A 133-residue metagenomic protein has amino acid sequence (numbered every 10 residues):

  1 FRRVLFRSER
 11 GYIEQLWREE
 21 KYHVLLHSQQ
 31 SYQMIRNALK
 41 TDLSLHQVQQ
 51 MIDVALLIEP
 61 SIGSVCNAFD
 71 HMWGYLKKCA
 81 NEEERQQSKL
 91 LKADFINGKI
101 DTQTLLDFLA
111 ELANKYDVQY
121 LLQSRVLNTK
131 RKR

Functional and structural regions predicted by a protein language model:
F1: Active-site histidine-anchored catalytic micro-motif
V4-L5: Short, small-residue-biased leader/transition segments that mark boundaries at the very start of proteins
E9-M51: Intrinsically disordered, low-complexity, mixed-charge
S31-Y32, V65, F69, S88 (+2 more regions): Short runs of predominantly hydrophobic/aromatic residues within well-ordered alpha helices that form helix-helix
A38-A93, F108: Long, compositionally biased charged/polar accessory segments in the mid-to-C-terminal portions of proteins
L76-R85, I96-D101, V118-L122: Fungal-biased detection of long, low-complexity, Ser/Thr- and Lys/Arg-rich intrinsically disordered regions
K99-K130: C-terminal amphipathic alpha-helical interaction region
